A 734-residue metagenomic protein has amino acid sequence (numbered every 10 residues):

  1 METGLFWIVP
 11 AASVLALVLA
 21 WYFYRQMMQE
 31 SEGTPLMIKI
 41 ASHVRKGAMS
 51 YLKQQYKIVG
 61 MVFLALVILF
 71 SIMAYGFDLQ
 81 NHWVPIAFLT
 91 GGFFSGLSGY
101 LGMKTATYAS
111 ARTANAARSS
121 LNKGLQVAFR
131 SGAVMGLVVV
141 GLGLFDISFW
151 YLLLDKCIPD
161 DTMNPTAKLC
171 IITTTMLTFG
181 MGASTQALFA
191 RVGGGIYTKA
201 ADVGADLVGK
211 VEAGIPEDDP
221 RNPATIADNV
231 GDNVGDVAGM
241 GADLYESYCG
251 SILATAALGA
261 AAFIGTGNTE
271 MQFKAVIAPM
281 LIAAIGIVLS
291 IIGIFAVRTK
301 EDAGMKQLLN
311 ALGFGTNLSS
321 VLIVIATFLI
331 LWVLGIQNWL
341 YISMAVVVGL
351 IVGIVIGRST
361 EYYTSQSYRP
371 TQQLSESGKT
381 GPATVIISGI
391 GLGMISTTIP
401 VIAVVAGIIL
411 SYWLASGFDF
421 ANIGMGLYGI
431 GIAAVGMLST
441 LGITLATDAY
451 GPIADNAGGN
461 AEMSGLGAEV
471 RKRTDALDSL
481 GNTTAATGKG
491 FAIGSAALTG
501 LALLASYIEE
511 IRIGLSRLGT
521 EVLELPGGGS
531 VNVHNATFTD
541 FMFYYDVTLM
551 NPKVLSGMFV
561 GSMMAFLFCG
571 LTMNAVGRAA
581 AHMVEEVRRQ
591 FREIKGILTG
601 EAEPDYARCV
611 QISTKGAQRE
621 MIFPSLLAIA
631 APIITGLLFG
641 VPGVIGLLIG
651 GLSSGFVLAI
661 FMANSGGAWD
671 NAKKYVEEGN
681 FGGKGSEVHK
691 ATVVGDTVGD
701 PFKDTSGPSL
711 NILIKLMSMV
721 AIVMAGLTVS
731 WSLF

Functional and structural regions predicted by a protein language model:
M1-F734: Hydrophobic packing and interface segments
